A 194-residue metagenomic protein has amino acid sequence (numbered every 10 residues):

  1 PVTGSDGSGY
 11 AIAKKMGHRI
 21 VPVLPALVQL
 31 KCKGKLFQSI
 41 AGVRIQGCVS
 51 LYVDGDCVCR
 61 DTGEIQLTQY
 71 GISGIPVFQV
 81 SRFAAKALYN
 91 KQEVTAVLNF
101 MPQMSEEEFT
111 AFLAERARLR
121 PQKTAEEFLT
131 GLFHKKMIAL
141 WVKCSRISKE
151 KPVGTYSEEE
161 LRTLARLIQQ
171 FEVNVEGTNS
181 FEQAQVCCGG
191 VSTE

Functional and structural regions predicted by a protein language model:
P1, Q29, I72-S73, Q185-V186: Glycine-rich phosphate/pyrophosphate-binding beta-alpha loops
P1-L36: Glycine-rich loop(s) and the adjacent beta-strand/alpha-helix scaffold that form part
G4-D6, R60, L161: Generic non-transmembrane alpha-helix signal with a bias for helix starts/N-cap capping motifs
D6, S73-P76, V191-S192: Gly/Ser/Thr-rich beta-alpha loop segments that engage phosphate groups in nucleotides
R19-P22, K31-P152: An anion/pyrophosphate-binding glycine-rich loop and adjacent beta-alpha core in soluble alpha-beta enzymes
A26, V80, F181: Residue-level "edge-of-site" marker
A139-E194: A glycine-rich dinucleotide-binding beta-alpha-beta segment and adjacent secondary-structure elements that constitute
